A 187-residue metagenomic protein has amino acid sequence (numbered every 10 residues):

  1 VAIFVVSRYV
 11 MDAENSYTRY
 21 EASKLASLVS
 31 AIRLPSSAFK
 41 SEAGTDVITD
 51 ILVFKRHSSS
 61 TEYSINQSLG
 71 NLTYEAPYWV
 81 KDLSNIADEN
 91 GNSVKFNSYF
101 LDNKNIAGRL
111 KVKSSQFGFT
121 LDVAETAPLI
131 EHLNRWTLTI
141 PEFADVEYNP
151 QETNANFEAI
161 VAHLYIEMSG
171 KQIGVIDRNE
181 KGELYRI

Functional and structural regions predicted by a protein language model:
V1-K40, V47-F54: Conserved Class I SAM-dependent methyltransferase catalytic core
I3, N15, A26-V29, I48 (+6 more regions): Generic hydrophobic/packing signal
R8, R19, K24, K40 (+8 more regions): Context-gated lysine
E14, E21-K24, Q67, Q116 (+2 more regions): Residue-identity detector for glutamine
L28, T73, Y78-W79, F100 (+4 more regions): Generic preference for hydrophobic/aromatic residues in regular secondary structure cores
S41-N156, I160: Flexible, glycine-/basic-rich loop-and-beta segments that form/coincide with the SAM-dependent methyltransferase
F143-I187: Charged, often flexible domain-edge or linker segments that flank or initiate folded functional domains
